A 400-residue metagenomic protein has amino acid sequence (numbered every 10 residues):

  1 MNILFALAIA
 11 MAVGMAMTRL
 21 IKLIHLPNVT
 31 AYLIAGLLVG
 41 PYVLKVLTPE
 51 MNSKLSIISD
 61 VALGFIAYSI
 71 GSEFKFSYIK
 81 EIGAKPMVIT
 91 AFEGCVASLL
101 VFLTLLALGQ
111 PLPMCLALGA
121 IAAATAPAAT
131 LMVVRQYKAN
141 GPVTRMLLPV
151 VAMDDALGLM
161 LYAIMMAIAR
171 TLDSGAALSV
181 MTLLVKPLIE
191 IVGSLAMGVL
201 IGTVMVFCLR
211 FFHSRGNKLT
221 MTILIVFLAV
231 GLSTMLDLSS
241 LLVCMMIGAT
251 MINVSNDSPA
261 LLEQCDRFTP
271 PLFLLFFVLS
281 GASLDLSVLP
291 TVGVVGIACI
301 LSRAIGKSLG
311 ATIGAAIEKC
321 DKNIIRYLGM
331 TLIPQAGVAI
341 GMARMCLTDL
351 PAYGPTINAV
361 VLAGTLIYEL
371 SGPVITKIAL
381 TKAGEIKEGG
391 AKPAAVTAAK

Functional and structural regions predicted by a protein language model:
M1, M146, G175-T182, F211-L219 (+2 more regions): Intrinsically disordered, low-complexity non-transmembrane regions of multi-pass membrane transporters
M1-A10, M51-A67, L112-A126, K186-M197 (+2 more regions): Structural signature of hydrophobic alpha-helical transmembrane segments
A16-L20, A156, P187, I191-L200 (+6 more regions): Hydrophobic transmembrane alpha-helical segments of multi-pass transport and channel proteins
L20-I24, L38-A84, L209-S214, K218-C299 (+1 more regions): Membrane-interface junctions of multi-pass transporters
Y32-A35, L44, L63-A67, A97-V101 (+8 more regions): Alpha-helical transmembrane segments and their lipid-water interface positions in multi-pass membrane proteins
K45-V46, L99-L106, G158-A167, L228-S240 (+2 more regions): Hydrophobic alpha-helical transmembrane segments in multi-pass integral membrane proteins
E81-A139, P290-A383: Transmembrane alpha-helices that form the ion-translocation and gating core of multi-pass ion transport proteins
A139-M160, A177-M181, P259-E263, N323-G329 (+1 more regions): Membrane-interface alpha-helices at helix entry/exit sites of multi-pass transporters
